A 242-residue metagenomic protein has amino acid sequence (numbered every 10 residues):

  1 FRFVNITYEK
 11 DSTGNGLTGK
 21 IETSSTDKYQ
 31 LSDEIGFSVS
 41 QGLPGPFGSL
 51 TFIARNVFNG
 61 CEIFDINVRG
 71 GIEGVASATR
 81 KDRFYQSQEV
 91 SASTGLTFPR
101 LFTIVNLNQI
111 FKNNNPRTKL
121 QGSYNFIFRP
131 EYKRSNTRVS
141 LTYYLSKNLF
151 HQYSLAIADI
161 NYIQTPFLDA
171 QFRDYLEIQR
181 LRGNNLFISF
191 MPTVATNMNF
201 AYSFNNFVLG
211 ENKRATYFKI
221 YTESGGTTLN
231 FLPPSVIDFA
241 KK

Functional and structural regions predicted by a protein language model:
F1-V39, T51, R69: Periplasmic polypeptide-binding modules associated with outer-membrane biogenesis and secretion
F1-V4, Q30-S32, D82-K242: Transmembrane beta-strand segments of outer-membrane beta-barrel domains in Gram-negative and organellar OMPs
E9, G36-V39, I53-R55, I127 (+1 more regions): Short beta-turn/strand-loop junction motif enriched in small, turn-promoting residues
S12, S24-S25, I53-G60, Q86 (+2 more regions): C-terminal, active-site-flanking charged/polar segments
S12-N15, S40-L43, E73-V75, R129-E131 (+1 more regions): Flexible loop/turn segments at secondary-structure boundaries
G16-G19, F47, N197-N199, Y217: Short glycine-rich loop/turn motifs
T26-K28, V57-F58, G71, G225-T227: Short connector loops/turns at beta-strand edges and beta->alpha or beta->beta junctions
S32-V39, P46-F102, Q121: Predominantly transmembrane beta-strands of Gram-negative outer membrane beta-barrel pores used for transport
